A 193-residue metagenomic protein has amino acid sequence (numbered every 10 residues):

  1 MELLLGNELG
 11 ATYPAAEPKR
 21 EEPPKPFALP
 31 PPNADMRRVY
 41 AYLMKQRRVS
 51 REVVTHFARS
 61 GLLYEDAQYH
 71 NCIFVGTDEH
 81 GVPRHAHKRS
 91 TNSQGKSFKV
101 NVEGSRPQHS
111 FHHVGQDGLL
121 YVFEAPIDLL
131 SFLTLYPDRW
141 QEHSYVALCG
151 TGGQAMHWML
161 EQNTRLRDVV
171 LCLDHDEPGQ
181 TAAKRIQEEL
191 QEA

Functional and structural regions predicted by a protein language model:
M1-E2, H56-L62: Short, small/acidic-rich helices and loops at N termini and domain boundaries of DNA replication/processing enzymes
M1-Y42, E177: Non-catalytic accessory segments of DNA primases and related replication-initiation nucleases
A34-R38, Y42-R47, R51, G61-L62 (+1 more regions): Active-site pocket-lining segments that scaffold enzyme catalytic pockets across diverse folds
A67-Q162: Phosphate-handling DNA/RNA-contact segment within nucleic-acid enzymes
V122, L166-P178: Acidic beta-strand-to-loop metal/phosphate-binding motif
G150-Q154, L173-K184: Acidic, metal-coordinating catalytic cores used for nucleic-acid/nucleotide bond scission and strand-transfer chemistry
W158-Q162, T181-E192: Short, aromatic/basic amphipathic alpha-helical patches
